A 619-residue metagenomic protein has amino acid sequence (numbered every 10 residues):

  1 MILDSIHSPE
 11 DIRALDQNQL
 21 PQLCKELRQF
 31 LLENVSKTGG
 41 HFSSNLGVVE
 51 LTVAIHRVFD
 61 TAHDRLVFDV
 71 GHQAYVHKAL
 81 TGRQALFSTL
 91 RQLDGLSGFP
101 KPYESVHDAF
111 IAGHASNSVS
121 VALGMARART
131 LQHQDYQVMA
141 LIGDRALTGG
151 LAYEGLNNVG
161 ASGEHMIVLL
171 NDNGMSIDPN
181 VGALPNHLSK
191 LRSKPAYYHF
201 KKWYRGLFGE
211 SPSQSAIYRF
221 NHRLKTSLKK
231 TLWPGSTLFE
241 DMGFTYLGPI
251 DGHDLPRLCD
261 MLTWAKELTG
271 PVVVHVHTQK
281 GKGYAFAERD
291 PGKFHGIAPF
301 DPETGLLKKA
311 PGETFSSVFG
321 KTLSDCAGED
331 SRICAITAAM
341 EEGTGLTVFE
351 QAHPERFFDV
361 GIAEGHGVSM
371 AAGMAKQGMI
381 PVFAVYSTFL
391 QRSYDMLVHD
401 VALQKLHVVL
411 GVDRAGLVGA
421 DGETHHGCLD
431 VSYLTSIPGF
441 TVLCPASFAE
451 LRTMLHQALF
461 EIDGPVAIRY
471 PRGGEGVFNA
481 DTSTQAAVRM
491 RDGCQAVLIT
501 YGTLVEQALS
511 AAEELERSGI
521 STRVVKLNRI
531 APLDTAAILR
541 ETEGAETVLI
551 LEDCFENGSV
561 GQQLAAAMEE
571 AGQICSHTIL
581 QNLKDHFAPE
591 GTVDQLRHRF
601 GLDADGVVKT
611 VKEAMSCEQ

Functional and structural regions predicted by a protein language model:
M1-L80, L238-F244, D251-L258, H275-V276: N-terminal amphipathic, basic-rich helices that act as targeting or association modules
H41-S162, F315, R332-I333, T337-A338 (+1 more regions): Cofactor-binding active-site loop characterized by glycine-rich and histidine/acidic residues
R65, T278-L390, M396-L406, I499-G502: Non-catalytic terminal/interface segments that mediate subunit docking, oligomerization, and allosteric communication
L86-L96, A161-M175, A196, A402-R414: A glycine-rich helix N-cap at a beta->alpha junction
N173-F319: Long, well-ordered, tryptophan-enriched scaffold segments
I217-F286, H407-D413, S432-N479, T547 (+1 more regions): Structural signature of the thiamine diphosphate
W233, D260-T263, H295-G296, T314-E329 (+5 more regions): Glycine-/acidic-rich phosphate or pyrophosphate-binding loops and their flanking alpha/beta elements
F300, L307-P311, G419-D421, F440-T441 (+1 more regions): Peripheral docking tails and interdomain loops at the edges of cofactor- or intermediate-handling domains
